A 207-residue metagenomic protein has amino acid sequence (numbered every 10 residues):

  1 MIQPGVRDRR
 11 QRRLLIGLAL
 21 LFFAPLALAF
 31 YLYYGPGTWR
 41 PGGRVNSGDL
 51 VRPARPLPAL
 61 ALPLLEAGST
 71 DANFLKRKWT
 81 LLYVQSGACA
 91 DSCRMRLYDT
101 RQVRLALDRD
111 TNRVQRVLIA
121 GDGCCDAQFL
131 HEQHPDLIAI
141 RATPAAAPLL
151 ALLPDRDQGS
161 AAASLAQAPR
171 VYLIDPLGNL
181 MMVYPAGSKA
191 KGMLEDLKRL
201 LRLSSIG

Functional and structural regions predicted by a protein language model:
M1-R9: N-terminal Lys/Arg-rich, disordered targeting/topogenic segments
D8-F22: N-terminal Sec-pathway targeting helices
I16, A24-A27, G37-N73: N-terminal "domain-start" segment that seeds a small globular fold
A29-Y33: Structural signal for membrane-spanning alpha-helices in multi-pass inner-membrane proteins, emphasizing helix cores
A72-T100: Short active-site neighborhood of thiol/selenol oxidoreductases, capturing the structured segment around
M95-P135: Structural microenvironment flanking redox-active thiols in thiol-disulfide oxidoreductases
V117, D122, Q128-P169: Short, internal strand/loop/helix patches that form the active-site neighborhood or redox-interaction surface
G159-G207: Thiol-/selenol-based redox modules, centered on thioredoxin-like and closely related oxidoreductase domains
